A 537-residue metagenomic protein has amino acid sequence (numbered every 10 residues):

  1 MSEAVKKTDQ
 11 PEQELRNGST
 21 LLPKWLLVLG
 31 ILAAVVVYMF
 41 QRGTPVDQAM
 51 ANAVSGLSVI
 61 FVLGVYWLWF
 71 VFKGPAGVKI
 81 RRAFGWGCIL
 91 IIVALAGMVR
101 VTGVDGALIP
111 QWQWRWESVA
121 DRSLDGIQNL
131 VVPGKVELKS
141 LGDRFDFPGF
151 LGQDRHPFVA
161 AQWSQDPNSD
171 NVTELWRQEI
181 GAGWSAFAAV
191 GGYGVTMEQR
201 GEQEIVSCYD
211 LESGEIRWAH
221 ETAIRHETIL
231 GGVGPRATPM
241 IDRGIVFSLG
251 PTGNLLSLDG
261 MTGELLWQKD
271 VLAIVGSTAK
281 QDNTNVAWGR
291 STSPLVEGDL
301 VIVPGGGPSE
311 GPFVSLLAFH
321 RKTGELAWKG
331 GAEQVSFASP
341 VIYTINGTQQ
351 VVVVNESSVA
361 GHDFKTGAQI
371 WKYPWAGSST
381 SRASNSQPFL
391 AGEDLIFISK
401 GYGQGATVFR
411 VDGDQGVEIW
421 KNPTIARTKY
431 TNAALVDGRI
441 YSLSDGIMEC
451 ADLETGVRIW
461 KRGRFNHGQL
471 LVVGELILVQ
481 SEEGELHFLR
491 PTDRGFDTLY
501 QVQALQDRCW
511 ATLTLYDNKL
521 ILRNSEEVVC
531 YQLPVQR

Functional and structural regions predicted by a protein language model:
S2-E3, P11-G30, Y38-G74, V78-R537: Noncatalytic, solvent-exposed loop/strand surfaces of beta-propeller-type extracellular/periplasmic domains
